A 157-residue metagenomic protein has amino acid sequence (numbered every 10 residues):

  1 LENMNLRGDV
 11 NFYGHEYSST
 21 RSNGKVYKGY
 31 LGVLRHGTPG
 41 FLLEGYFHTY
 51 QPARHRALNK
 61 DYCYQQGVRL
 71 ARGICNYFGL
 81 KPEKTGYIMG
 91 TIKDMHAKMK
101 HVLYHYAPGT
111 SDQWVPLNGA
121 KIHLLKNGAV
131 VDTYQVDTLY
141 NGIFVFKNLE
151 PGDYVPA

Functional and structural regions predicted by a protein language model:
L1-M4, Q66: Cysteine protease catalytic core and zymogen-processing segment of caspase-like enzymes
D9-P82: Active-site-adjacent mobile loop/cap segments within catalytic or ligand-binding domains
Y27, S111-D112, P151: P/S/T/G-enriched low-complexity
L34, L117, V145-V155: Short Pro-Gly-centered beta-turn/loop motif in secreted/extracellular proteins
G86-D94: A short, amphipathic beta-strand motif
D94, L124-K126: Residue-level signal for short segments within beta-strands and strand-turn junctions of well-structured beta-sheet
M99-I122: Short flexible loop/turn segments that cap and initiate beta-strands
V115-N118, K126-I143: Short, acidic Ser/Thr/Gly-rich low-complexity loop/linker segments typical of extracellular and cell-surface proteins
